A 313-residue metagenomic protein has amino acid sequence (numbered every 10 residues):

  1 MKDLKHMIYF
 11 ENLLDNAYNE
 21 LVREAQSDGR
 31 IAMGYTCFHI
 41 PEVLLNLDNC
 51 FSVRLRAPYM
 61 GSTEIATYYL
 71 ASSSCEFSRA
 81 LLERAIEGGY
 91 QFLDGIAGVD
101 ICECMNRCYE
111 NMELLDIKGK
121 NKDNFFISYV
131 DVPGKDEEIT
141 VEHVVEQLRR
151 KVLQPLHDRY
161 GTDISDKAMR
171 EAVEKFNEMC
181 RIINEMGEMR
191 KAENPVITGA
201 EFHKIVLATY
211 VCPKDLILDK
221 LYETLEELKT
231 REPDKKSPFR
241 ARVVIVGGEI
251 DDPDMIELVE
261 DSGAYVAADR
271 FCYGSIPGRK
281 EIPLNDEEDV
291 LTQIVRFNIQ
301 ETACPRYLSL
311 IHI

Functional and structural regions predicted by a protein language model:
M1-I31, V145, L153-R279: A charged, amphipathic alpha-helical module
G34, H39-G89, L93-G95, D100-C102 (+1 more regions): An N-terminal, globular interaction/scaffold subdomain
N49-V53, E113-L114, L258-A264: Short, solvent-exposed amphipathic alpha-helical segments in soluble enzyme and RNA/protein-processing domains
R56-S62, V132-P133, R270-S275: Short, acidic/turn-prone active-site loops that include or flank metal/cofactor- and phosphate-binding residues
G61-L70, E137-T140, S275-P283: Short, charged, surface-exposed secondary-structure boundary motifs
A80-P155: Acidic/His-rich segments in extracytoplasmic proteins that coordinate ligands and/or metal ions
D261, A268-S309: Flexible internal linker/loop segments at domain or repeat junctions
I311-I313: Conserved small/polar residues in nucleotide/adenosyl-binding loops
